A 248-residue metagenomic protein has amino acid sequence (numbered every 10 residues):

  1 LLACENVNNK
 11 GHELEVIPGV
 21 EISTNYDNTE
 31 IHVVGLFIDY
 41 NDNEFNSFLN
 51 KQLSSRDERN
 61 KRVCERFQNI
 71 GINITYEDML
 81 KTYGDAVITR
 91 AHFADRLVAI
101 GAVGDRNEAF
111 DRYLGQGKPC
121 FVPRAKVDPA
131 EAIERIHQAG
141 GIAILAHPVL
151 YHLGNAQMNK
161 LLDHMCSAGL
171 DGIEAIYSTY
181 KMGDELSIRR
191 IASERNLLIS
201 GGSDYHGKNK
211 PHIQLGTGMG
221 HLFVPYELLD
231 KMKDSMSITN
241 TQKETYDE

Functional and structural regions predicted by a protein language model:
L1-I88, A168, E174-R195, S200-N209: A metal-dependent hydrolase metal-coordination microenvironment
N25-D57, Y76, D95-K118, Q214-N240: Active-site gating loops and adjacent loop-to-helix segments of metal-dependent hydrolytic enzymes
E58, A94-I100, R124-D128, L150-A156 (+1 more regions): Short acidic/polar alpha-helix capping motifs at helix-coil junctions
K61-E77, G84-A125, A132: Active-site-proximal loop/helix segment associated with metal-binding centers of metalloenzymes
Q116-A132, S235-E248: Charge-rich, low-complexity terminal tails
V122-H152, Q157-C166: Conserved, well-ordered alpha-helix/loop/beta-strand core segments that scaffold catalytic motifs
L162-E248: Long, positively charged, glycine-interspersed low-complexity recognition regions
